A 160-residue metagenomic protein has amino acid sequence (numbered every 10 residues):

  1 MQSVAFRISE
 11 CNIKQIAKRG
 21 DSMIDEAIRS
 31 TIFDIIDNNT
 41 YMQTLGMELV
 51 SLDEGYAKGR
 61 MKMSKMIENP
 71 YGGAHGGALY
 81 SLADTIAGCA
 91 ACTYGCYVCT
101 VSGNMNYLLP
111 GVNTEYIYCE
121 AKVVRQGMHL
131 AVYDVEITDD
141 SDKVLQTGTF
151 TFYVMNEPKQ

Functional and structural regions predicted by a protein language model:
V4-Q160: Terminal targeting signals and extreme-terminal segments of soluble enzymes
